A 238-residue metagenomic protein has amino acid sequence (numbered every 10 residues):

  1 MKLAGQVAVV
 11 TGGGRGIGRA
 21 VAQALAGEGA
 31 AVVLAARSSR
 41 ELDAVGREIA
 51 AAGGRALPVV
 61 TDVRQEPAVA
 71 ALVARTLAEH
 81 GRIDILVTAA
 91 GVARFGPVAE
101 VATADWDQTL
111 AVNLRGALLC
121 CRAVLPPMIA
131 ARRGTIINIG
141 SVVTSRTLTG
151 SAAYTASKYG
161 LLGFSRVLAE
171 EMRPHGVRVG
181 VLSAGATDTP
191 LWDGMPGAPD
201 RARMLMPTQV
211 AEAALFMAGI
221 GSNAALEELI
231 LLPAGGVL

Functional and structural regions predicted by a protein language model:
V7, G14-R15: Conserved glycine-rich cofactor-binding loop
E28-A44: Conserved glycine-rich Rossmann-like NAD(P)H-binding loop of the short-chain dehydrogenase/reductase
R40, V60-L72, T103: The beta1-alpha1 cofactor-binding region of Rossmann-like NAD(H)/NADP(H)-dependent oxidoreductases
P97-V98, D105-D107: Substrate-binding pocket helix/loop in short-chain dehydrogenase/reductase
C121, S157: Active-site helix of classical SDR
S141: Residue(s) in the substrate-gating loop at a strand-loop-helix junction that position the organic substrate next
P174-V177, V181-L182, G197-L238: C-terminal helical subdomain
